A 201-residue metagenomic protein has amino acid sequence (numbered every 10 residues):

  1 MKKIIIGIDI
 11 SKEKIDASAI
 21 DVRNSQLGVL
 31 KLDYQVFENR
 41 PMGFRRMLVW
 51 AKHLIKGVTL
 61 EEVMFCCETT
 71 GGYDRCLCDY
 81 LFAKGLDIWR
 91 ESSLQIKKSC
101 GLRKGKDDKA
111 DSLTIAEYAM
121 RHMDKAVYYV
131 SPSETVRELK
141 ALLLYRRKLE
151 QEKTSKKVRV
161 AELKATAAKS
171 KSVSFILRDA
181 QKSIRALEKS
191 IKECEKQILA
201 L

Functional and structural regions predicted by a protein language model:
M1-R23, I115, L149: Gly/Thr-rich phosphate-binding beta-strand-loop-beta motif of the actin/hexokinase/Hsp70
K12-M42: Short glycine-rich, Thr/Ser-proximal phosphate-binding strand/loop in the N-terminal lobe of ATP-dependent enzymes
A19-D21, L77-D79, A161: Short amphipathic alpha-helical segments
P41-M64: Short, basic/hydrophobic alpha-helical segments
V63-C76: Acidic, metal-coordinating catalytic cores used for nucleic-acid/nucleotide bond scission and strand-transfer chemistry
D74-K84: Short Gly/Thr/Asp-enriched flexible loops that form oxyanion-binding sites at enzyme active sites
F82, W89-L201: Long, charge-rich intrinsically disordered scaffolds of nucleic-acid metabolism proteins
